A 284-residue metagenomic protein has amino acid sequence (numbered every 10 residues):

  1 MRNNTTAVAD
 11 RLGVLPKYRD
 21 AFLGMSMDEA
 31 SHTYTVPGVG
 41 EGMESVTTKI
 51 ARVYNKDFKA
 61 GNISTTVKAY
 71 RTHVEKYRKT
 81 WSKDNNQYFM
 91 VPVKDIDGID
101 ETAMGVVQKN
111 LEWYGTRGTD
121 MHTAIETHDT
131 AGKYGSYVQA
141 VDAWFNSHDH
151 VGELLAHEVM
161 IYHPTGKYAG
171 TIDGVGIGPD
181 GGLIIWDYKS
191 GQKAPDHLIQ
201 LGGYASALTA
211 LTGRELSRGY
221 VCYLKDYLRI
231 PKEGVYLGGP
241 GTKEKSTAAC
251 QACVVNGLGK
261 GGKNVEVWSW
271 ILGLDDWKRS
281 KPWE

Functional and structural regions predicted by a protein language model:
M1-A169: Metal-dependent nuclease catalytic cores that hydrolyze phosphodiester bonds in DNA/RNA, characterized by
G135-S136, V159-W283: Nucleic-acid nuclease catalytic cores
